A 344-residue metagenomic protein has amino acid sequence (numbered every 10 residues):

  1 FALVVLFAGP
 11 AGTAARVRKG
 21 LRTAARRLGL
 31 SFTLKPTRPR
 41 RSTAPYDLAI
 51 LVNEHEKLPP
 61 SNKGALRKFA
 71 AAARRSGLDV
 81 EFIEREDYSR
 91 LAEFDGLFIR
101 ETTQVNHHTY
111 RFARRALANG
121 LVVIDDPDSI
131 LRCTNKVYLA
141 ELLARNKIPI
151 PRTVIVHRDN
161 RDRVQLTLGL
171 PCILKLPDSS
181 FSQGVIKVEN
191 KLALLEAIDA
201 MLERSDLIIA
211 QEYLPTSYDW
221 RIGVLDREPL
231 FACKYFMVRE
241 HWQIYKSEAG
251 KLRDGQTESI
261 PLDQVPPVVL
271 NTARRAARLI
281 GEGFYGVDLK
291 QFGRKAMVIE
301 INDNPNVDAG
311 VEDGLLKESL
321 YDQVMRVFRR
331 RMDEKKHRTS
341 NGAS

Functional and structural regions predicted by a protein language model:
F1-P39, Q264-S344: ATP-dependent carboxylate activation and anion-phosphoryl transfer catalytic cores that bind Mg-ATP to form
A8-A24, S31-R152: Conserved N-proximal alpha/beta basic substrate-recognition cap immediately N-terminal to, or forming the N-lobe
F82, R152, P171-I173, L207-Q211 (+1 more regions): A short linear hydrophobic-aromatic micro-motif
T102-Q104, D178-S179, N304: Short glycine-rich anion-binding loops that position phosphate/pyrophosphate groups of nucleotides and phosphorylated
L143-A144, L166-G184, S205-W220: ATP-grasp fold ATP-binding core
K147, P151-I173: Rossmann-like NAD(P)H-binding beta-loop-alpha module
I173, G223, K290-Q291: Conserved protein-kinase catalytic-loop segment immediately C-terminal to the catalytic Asp of the HRD motif
I186-A277: Phosphate-binding site of ATP-dependent enzymes
